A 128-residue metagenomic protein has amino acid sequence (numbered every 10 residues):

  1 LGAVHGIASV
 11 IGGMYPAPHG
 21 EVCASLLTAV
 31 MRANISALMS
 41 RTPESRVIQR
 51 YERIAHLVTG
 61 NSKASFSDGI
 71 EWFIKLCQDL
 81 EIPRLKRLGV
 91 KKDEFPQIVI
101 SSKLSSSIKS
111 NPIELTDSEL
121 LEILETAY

Functional and structural regions predicted by a protein language model:
L1, I7, E44, K75 (+2 more regions): Homeobox/homeodomain signature
L1, K63, I82, I108-N111: Intrinsically disordered or highly flexible coil/loop and linker segments, enriched in small and charged/polar residues
L1-C23, S105-K109: Glycine-rich phosphate/pyrophosphate-binding beta-alpha loops
G6-S9, S25-L26, D68, Q97 (+1 more regions): Amphipathic alpha-helical interaction segments
S9, T28-R32, H56, I100 (+1 more regions): Generic alpha-helical structural context detector
M14-E94: Gly/Pro-rich interdomain helix-loop hinge
K91-Y128: Short, amphipathic C-terminal "tail helix"
